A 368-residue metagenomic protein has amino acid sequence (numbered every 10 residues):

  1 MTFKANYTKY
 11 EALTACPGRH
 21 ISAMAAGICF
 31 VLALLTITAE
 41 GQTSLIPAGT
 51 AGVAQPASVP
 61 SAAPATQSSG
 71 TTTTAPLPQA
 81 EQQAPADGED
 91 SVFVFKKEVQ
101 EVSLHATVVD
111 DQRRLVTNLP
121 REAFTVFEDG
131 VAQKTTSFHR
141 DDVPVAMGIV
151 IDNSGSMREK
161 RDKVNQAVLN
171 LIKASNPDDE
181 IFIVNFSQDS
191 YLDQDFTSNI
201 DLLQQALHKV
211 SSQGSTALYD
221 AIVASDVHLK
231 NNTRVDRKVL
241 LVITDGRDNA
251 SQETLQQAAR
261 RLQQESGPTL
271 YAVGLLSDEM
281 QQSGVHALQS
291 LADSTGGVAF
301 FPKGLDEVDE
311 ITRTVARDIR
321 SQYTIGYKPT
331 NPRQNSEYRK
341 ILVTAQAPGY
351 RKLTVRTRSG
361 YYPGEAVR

Functional and structural regions predicted by a protein language model:
M1, T36-G41: N-terminal export/targeting leaders of redox proteins
M1-H20: N-terminal secretory signal peptides that target proteins for export/translocation
E11, G18, A26, T244-D245 (+1 more regions): Enrichment for repetitive, rod-forming helical segments
A25-T36: Bacterial N-terminal signal peptides
G41-R368: Scaffold/interface architecture of coatomer-like assemblies
